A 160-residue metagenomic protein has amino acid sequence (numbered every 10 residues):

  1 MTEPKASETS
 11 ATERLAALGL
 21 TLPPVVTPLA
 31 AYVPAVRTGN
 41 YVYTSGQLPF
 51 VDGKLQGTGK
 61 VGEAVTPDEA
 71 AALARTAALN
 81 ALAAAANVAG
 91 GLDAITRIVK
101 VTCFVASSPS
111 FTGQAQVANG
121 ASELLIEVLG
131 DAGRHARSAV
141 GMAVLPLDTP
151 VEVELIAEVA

Functional and structural regions predicted by a protein language model:
T2-A160: Short, polar/acidic, helix-capping and beta-turn segments at strand->helix junctions that line the mouths
